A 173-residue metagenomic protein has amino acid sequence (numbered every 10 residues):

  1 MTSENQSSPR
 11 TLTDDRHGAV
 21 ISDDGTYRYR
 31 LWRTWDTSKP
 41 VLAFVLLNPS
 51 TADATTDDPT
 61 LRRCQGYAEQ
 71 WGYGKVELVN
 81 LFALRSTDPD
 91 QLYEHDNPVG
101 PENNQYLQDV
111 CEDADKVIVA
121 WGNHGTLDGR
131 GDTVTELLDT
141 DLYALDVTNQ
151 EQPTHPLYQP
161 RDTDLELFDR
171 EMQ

Functional and structural regions predicted by a protein language model:
M1-D58: Active-site and ligand/interface coordination hotspots across diverse enzymes and nucleic-acid-associated assemblies
M1-S3, R63, W71, R85 (+2 more regions): Hydrophobic alpha-helical segments
Y29, D58-Q65, N97-Q105: Short acidic (Asp/Glu) patches
S50-G72: A short mixed-secondary-structure module that forms the rim of ligand-binding clefts
D53, A83-R85, N123-G129: Acidic, metal-coordinating catalytic cores used for nucleic-acid/nucleotide bond scission and strand-transfer chemistry
G74-D90: Short connector loops at secondary-structure junctions
L92-Q173: Glycine/proline-rich loop-helix segments at beta-alpha junctions forming the active-site rim of enzyme cores
